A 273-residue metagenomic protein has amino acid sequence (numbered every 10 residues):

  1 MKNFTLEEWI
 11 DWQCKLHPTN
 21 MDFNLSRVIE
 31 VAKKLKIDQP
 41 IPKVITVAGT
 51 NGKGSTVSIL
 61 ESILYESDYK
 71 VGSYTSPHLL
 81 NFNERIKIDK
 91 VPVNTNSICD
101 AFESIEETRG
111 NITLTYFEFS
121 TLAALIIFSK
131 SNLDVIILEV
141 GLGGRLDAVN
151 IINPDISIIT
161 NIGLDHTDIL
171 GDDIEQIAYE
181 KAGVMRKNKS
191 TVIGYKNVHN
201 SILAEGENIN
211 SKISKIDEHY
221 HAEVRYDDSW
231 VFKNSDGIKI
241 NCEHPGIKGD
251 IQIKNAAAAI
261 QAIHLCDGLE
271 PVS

Functional and structural regions predicted by a protein language model:
T5-E8, T19-N20, L25, I29-P40 (+4 more regions): ATP-dependent carboxylate-amine ligase catalytic core
I10, V28, V57, I98 (+3 more regions): A general structural signal for well-ordered alpha-helical segments in protein cores
V31, L60, L64, A124-F128 (+1 more regions): Buried hydrophobic packing segments
K43-V47, S55-T75: A conserved segment at the C-terminal end of the G1
R109-L114, H244-D250: A short glycine/serine-rich beta->alpha loop
V135, E139, P154-G246, I253-S273: Acidic, Mg2+-coordinating active-site environments of NTP-dependent enzymes
